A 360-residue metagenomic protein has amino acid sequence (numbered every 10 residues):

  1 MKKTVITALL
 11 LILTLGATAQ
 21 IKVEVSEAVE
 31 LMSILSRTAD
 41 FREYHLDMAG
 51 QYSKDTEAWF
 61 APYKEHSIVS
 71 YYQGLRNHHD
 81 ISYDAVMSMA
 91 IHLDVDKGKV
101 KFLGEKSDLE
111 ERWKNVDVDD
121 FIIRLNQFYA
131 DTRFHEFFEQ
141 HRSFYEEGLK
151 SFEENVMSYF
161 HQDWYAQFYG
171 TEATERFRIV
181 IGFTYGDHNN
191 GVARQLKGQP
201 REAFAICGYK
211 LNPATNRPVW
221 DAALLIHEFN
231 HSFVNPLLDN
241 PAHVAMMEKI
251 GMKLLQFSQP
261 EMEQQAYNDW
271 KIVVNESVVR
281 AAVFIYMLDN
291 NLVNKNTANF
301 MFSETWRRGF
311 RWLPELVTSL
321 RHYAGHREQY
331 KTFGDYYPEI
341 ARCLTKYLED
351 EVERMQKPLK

Functional and structural regions predicted by a protein language model:
M1-I21: Bacterial Sec-dependent N-terminal signal peptides
Q20-V100, R308-F333: N-terminal mature-domain "stem" immediately C-terminal to a signal peptide or N-terminal signal-anchor/transmembrane
V69-Q162: Long, mid-chain structured domain cores
K101-E111, T184, N190-V219: Active-site scaffold of zinc-dependent metalloenzymes
H141-Q199: Auxiliary, metal-adjacent structural segments of Zn-dependent hydrolase domains
V219-H243: Active-site recognition of the HExxH zinc-binding catalytic motif
N235-M262: Post-HEXXH active-site segment of zinc metalloproteases
A281-K360: Pan-zinc metallopeptidase signature
